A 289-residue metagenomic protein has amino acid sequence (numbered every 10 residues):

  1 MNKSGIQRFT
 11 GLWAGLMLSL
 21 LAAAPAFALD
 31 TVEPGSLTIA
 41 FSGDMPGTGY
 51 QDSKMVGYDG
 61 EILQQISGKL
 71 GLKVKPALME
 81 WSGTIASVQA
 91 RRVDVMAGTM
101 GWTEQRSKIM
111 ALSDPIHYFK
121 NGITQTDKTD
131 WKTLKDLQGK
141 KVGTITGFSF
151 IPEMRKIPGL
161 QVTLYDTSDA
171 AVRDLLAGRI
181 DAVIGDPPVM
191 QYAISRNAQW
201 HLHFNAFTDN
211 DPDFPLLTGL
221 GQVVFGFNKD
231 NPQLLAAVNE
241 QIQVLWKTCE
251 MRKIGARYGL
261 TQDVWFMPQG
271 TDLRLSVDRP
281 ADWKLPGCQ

Functional and structural regions predicted by a protein language model:
F27-D52, D130, K135-K141, D278-Q289: Immediate post-signal peptide segment of exported/extracytoplasmic ligand-binding proteins
L29-M100, K108, R257, T261: Extracytoplasmic small-molecule ligand-binding "clamshell" domains of the periplasmic binding protein/Venus flytrap
S42-D44, H117-Q125, A198-N239, V264-W283: Periplasmic-binding protein-like
G60-K69, K128, K135-D136, K140-K141 (+2 more regions): Extended ligand-binding regions for polar small-molecule ligands
L72, G101, D114-G159: A conserved helix-loop-strand patch within extracytoplasmic ligand-binding domains of the periplasmic binding
K73, P152-Y165, L202-A206, A236-K284: Ligand-binding clefts/hinges and TM-proximal coupling segments of bilobed small-molecule sensing domains
K75-A86, T129, T163-R179: Short helix-initiation/N-cap motifs at beta->coil->alpha
G83-A86, G98-K108, E153-K156, D181-G219: A ligand-binding cleft/hinge motif common to bilobed small-molecule-binding domains
